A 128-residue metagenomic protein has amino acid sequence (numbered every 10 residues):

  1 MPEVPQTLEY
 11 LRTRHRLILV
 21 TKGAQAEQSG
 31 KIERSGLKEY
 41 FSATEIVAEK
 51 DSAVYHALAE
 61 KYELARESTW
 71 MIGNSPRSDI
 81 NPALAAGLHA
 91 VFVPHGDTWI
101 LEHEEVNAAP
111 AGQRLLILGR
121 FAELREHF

Functional and structural regions predicted by a protein language model:
P5, E9, R16, A24-F128: Asp-based, Mg2+/Mn2+-dependent phosphohydrolase catalytic module
T21: Conserved phosphate-coupling serine/threonine residues in phosphotransfer and NTP-handling enzymes
